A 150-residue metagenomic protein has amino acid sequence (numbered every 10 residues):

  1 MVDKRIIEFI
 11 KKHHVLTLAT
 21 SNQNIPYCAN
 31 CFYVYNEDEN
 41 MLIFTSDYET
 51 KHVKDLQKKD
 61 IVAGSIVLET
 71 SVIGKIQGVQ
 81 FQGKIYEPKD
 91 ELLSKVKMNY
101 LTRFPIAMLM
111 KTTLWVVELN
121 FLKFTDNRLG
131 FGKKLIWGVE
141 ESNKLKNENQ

Functional and structural regions predicted by a protein language model:
M1-D3, T50, M98: Charged, amphipathic alpha-helical segments
M1-L16, E141-Q150: Extreme N-terminal tail/first-helix region
I10-K11, Q57, L101: Alpha-helix boundary recognition
K12-H14, Y27-A29, M108-K111, E118: Short, basic and Ser/Thr-rich N-terminal targeting/leader segments
H13-Y48, L56, V62-L68, Q77: Short beta-strand segments
Y48-E49, N120: A generic "binding-loop/recognition-motif" signal
T50-K51, S71, G130-G132: Short, surface-exposed beta-strand-loop junctions and turns on beta-sheet-rich folds
I76-Q150: Charged, gly/pro-rich active-site loop segments
